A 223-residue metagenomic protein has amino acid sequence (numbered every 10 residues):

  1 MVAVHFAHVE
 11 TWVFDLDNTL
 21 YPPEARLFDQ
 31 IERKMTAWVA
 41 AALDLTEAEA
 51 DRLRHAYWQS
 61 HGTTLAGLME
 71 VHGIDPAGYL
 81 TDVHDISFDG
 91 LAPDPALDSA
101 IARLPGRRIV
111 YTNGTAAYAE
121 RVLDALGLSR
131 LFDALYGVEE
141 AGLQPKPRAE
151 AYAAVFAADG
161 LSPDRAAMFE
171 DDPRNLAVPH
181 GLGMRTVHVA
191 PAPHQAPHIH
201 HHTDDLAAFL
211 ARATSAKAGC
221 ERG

Functional and structural regions predicted by a protein language model:
M1-E10, A102, T115-A116, E120-G223: Asp-based, Mg2+/Mn2+-dependent phosphohydrolase catalytic module
H5-F14, T19-A96, A117: N-terminal helical cap/lid subdomain that shapes the substrate entry/recognition surface in HAD-like hydrolases
P22, V110-T112, H188: Hydrophobic residues in well-ordered beta-strands that form the structural core
L45, I74, G106, L161 (+1 more regions): Short glycine/serine/threonine/alanine-rich loop segments
P93, Y111, Q144: Residue-level marker of regulatory loop/turn positions in helix-turn-helix DNA-binding domains and in histidine
A96-P105: Catalytic-core regions built around general acid/base machinery
